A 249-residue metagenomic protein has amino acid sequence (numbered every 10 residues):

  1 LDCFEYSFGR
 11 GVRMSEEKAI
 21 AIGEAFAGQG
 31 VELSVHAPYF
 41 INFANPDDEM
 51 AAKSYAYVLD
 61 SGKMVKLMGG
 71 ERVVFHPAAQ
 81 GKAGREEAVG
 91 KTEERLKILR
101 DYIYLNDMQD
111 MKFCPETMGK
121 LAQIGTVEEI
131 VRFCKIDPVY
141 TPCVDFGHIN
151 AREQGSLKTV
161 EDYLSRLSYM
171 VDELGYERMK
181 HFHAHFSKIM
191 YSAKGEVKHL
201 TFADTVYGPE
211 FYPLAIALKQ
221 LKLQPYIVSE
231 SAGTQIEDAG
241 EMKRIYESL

Functional and structural regions predicted by a protein language model:
L1-G11, G69: Catalytic domains of carbohydrate-active enzymes, especially glycoside hydrolases
F4-Y6, L33-A37, V73-F75, F113-P115 (+3 more regions): Hydrophobic faces of well-ordered beta-strands that scaffold small-molecule active sites in alpha/beta enzyme cores
S7-A21, N42-N45, E49, G81-A83 (+3 more regions): Acidic-and-aromatic substrate-binding clefts and catalytic sites of carbohydrate-active enzymes
R13-V35, D60-G69, R100-M108, R132-T141 (+2 more regions): Acidic (Asp/Glu)-rich catalytic clusters
I22-G23, A27-G30, D60, R85-I98 (+3 more regions): Short, electropositive alpha-helical surface patch
F43-V144: Active-site acidic/histidine proton-transfer and metal-coordination neighborhood in alpha/beta enzyme cores
L99-E196: Acidic/histidine-rich catalytic cores of soluble enzymes
S165-G175, D204-Q220: A short, acidic, amphipathic alpha-helical segment used as a generic capping/interface helix at domain edges
